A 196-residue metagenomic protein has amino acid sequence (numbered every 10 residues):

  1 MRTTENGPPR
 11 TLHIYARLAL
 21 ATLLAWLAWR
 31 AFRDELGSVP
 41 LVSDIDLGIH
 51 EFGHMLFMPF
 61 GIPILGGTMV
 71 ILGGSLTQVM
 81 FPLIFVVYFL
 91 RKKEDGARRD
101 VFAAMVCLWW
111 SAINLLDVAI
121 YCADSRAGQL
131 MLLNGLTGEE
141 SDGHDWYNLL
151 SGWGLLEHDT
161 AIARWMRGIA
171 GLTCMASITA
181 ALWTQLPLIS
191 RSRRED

Functional and structural regions predicted by a protein language model:
N6-D34, I62-D196: Metalloprotease/metallohydrolase-associated module, dominated by Zn2+-dependent proteases
A31-I45: Membrane-interface helix-loop junction between the first two transmembrane segments
V42-M58, G74: Active-site recognition of the HExxH zinc-binding catalytic motif
